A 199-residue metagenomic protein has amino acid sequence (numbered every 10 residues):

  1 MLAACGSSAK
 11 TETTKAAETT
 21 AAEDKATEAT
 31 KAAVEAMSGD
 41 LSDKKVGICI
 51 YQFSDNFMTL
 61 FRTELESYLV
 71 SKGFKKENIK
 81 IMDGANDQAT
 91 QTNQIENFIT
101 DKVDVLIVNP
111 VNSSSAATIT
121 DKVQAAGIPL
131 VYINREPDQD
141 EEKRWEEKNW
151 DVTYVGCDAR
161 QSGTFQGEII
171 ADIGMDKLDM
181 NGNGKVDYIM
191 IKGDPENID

Functional and structural regions predicted by a protein language model:
A3-D199: A residue-level marker of the well-folded mature domains of exported/periplasmic proteins
